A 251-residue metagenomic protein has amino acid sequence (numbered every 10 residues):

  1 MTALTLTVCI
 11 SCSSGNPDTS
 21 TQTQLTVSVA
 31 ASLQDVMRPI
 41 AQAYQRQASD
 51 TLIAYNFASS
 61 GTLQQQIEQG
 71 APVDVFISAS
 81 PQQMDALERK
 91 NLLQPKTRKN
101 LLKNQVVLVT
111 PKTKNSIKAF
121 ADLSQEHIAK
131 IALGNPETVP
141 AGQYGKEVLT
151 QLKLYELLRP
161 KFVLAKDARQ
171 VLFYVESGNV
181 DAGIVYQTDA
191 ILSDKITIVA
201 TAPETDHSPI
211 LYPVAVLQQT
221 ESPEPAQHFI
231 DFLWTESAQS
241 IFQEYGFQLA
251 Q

Functional and structural regions predicted by a protein language model:
M1-C9: Bacterial N-terminal signal peptides
C12-Q47, L52, N56, G61 (+5 more regions): Exported/periplasmic ABC-transporter solute-binding proteins
D74-S78: Periplasmic-binding protein-like
K96: Short active-site loop at a secondary-structure junction that contains or immediately precedes the catalytic residue(s)
